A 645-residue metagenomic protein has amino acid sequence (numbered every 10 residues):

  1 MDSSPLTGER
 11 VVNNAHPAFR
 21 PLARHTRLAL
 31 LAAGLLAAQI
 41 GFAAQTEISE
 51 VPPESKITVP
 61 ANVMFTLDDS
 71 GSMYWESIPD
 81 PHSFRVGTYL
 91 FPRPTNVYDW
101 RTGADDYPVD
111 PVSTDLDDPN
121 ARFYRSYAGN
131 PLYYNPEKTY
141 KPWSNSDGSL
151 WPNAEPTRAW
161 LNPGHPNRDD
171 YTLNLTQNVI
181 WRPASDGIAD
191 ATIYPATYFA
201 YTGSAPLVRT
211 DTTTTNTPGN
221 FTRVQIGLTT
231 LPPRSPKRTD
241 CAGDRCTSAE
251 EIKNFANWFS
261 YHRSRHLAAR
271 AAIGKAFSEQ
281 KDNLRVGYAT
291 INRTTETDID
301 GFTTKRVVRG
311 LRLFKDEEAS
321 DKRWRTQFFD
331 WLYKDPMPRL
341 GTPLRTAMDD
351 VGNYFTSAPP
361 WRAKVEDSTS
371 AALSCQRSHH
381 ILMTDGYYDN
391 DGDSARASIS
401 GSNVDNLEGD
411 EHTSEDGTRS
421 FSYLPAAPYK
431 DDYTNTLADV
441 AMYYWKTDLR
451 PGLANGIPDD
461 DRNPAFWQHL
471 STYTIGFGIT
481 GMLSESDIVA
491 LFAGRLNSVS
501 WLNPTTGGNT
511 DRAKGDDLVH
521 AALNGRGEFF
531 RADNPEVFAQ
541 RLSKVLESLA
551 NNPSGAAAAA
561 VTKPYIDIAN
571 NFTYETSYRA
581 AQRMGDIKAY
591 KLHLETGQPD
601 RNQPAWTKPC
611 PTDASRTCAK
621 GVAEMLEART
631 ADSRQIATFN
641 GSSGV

Functional and structural regions predicted by a protein language model:
P5, R24, A38, G301-F302: A detector of low-complexity, intrinsically disordered, Ser/Thr/Gly/Pro/Ala-rich segments
P5, V11-A29: Bacterial N-terminal signal peptides that target proteins for export
P5-L6, K237: Serine/proline-rich low-complexity intrinsically disordered segments, especially terminal tails, linkers
L6-T7, A32, F123, M625: Generic alpha-helical structural signal
R27-Q39: Bacterial N-terminal signal peptides
G41-V645: P/S/T/G-enriched low-complexity
